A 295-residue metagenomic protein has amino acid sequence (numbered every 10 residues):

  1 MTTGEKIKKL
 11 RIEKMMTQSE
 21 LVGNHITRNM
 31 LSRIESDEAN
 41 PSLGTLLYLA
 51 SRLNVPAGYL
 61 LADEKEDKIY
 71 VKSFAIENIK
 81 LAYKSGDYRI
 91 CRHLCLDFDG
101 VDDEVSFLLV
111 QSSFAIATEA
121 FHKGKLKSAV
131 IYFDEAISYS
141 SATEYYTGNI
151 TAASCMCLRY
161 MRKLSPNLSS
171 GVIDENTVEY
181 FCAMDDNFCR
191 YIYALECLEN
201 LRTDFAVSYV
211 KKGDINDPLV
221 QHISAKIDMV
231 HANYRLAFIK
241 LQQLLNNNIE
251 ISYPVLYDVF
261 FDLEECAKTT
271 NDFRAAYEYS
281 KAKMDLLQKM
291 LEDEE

Functional and structural regions predicted by a protein language model:
M1-E13: A short, Lys/Arg-rich alpha-helix, primarily the initiator
T2, I26, P41, Y70-F74 (+3 more regions): Alpha-helix N-cap/N′ positions at the starts of helices
K9, S19-E20, Y48: Alpha-helical residues within helix-turn-helix
I12, I26-T27, S36-E38, K65: Residue-level detection of the helix-turn-helix DNA-binding "recognition helix"
K14-R33: Short alpha-helical DNA-recognition segment
G44-Y59: DNA major-groove recognition helix of helix-turn-helix/homeodomain DNA-binding modules
A62-R89, L291-E292: Short, charged recognition helix plus adjacent turn of helix-turn-helix-like nucleic-acid-binding domains
A82, R89-E295: Extended amphipathic alpha-helical coiled-coil/heptad-repeat regions
